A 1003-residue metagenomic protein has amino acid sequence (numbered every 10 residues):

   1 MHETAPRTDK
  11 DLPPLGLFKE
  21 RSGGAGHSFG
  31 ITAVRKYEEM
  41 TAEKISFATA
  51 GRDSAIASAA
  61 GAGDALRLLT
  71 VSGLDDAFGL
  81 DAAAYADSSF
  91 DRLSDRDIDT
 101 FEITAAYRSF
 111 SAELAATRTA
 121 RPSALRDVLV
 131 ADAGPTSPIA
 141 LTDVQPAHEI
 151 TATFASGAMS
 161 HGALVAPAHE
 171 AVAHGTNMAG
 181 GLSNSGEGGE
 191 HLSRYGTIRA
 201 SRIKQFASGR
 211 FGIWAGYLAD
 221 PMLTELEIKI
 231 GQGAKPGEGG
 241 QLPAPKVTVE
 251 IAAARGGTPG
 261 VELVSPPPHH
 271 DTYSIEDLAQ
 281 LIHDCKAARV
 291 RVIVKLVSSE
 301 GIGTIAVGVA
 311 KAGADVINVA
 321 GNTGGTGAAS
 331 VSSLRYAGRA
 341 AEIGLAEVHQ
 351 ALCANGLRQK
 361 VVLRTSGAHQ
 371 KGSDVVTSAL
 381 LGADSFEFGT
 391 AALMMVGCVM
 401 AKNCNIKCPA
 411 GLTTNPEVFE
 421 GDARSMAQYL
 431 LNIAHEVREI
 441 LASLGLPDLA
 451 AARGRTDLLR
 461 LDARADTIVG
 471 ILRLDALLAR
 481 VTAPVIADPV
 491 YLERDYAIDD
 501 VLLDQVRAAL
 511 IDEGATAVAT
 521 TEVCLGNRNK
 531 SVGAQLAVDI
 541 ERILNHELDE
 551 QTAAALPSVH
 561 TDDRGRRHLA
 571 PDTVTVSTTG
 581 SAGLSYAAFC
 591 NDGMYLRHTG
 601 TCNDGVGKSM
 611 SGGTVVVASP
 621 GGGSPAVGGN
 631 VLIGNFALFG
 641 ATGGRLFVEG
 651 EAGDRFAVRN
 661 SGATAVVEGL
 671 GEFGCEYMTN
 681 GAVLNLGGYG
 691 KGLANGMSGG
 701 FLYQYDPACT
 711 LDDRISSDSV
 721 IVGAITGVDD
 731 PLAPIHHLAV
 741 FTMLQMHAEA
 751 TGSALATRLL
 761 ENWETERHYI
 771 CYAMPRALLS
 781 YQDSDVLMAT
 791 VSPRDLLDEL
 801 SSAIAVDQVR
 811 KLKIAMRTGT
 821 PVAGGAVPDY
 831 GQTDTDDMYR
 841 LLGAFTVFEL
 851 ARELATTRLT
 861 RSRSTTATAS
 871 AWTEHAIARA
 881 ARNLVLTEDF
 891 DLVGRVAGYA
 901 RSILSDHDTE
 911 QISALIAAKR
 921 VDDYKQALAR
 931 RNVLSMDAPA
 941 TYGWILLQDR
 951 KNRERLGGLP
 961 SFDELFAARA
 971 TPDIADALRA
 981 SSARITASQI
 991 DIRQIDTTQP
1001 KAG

Functional and structural regions predicted by a protein language model:
M1-E20, G24, S330-A476, R480: Active-site capping/gating regions of soluble enzymes
M1-G256, A423-Q428, A434, R438 (+3 more regions): Conserved, well-structured core domains of diverse proteins
R199-K235, N405-E436, G687, Y705-L744: A structural-propensity feature for long, helix-poor, extended segments
A219-E225, I230-S366, K371-C398, I406 (+2 more regions): Alpha/beta enzyme core
L441-L444, T456, D488-I814: Long, distal/terminal scaffolding or interaction modules with repetitive or compositionally biased sequence
G605-K608, G634-G640, R655-A657, F673-G674 (+8 more regions): Tandem-repeat/low-complexity and Cys-motif detector
G819-T835, L854-V896, A900-M936, I945-A970 (+2 more regions): Extended non-catalytic scaffold regions that mediate assembly and binding in large macromolecular machines
